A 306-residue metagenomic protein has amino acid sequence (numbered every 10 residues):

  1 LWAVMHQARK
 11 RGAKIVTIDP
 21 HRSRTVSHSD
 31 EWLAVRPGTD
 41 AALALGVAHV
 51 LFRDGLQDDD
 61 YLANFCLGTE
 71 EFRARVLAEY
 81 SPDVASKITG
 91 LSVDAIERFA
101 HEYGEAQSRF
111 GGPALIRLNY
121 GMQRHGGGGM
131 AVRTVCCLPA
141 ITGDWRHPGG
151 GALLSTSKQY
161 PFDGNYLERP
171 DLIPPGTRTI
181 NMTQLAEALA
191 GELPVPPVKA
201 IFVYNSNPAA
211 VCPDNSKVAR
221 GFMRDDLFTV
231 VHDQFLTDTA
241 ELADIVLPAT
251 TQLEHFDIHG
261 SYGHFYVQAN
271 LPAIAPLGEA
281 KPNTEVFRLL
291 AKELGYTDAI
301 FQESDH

Functional and structural regions predicted by a protein language model:
L1-A152, P174-H306: Cofactor-pocket helix-loop regions in the catalytic cores of large enzyme subunits
S155, L167-E168: Long, His/Glu/Asp-enriched segments that create or flank divalent metal/ion-associated functional microenvironments
S155-F162: Flexible, small-/acidic-enriched active-site or ligand-binding loops
Y160, E168-L172: Surface-exposed loop and adjacent secondary-structure segments within mature catalytic domains
F162-D163, H264: Extended, highly charged linker/hinge segments and catalytic-adjacent loops that couple domains and form adaptable
